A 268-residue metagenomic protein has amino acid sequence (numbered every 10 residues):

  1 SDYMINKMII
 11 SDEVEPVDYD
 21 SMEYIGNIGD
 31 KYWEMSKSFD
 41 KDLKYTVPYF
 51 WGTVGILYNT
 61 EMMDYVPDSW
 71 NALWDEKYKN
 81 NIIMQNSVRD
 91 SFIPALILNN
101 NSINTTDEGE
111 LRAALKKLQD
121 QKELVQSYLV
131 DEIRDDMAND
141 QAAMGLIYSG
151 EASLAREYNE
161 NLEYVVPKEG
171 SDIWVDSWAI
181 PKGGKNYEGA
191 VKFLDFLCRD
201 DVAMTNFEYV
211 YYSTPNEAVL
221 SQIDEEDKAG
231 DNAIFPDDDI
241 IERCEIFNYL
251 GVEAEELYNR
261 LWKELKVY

Functional and structural regions predicted by a protein language model:
S1-Q141: Extracytoplasmic ligand-binding site segments that recognize negatively charged/polar headgroups
M4, I133, E151-A152, V202: Alpha-helix capping/helix-boundary segments
I5-K7, M144-N161: A ligand-binding cleft/hinge motif common to bilobed small-molecule-binding domains
E15-G26, T46-V47, E160-D172, P181-G184: Short beta-strand->loop
G55-M62, L96-N100, W174-N186, L197 (+1 more regions): A bilobed periplasmic-binding-protein/Venus flytrap-type ligand-binding module shared by bacterial periplasmic
L111-D120, Q126, Y158-K182, K228: Periplasmic-binding protein-like
P181-E242: Mature extracytoplasmic/periplasmic domains
D238-Y268: Conserved C-terminal helix/tail region of periplasmic/extracytoplasmic solute-binding proteins
